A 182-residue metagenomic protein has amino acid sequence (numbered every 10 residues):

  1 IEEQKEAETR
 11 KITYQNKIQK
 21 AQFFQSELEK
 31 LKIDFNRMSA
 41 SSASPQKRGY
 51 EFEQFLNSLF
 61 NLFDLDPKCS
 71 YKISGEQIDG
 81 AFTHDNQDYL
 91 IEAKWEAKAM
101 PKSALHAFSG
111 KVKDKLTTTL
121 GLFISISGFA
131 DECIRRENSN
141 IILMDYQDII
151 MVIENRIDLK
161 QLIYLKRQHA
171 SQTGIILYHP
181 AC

Functional and structural regions predicted by a protein language model:
I1-C182: Mixed-charge (Asp/Glu-Lys/Arg
